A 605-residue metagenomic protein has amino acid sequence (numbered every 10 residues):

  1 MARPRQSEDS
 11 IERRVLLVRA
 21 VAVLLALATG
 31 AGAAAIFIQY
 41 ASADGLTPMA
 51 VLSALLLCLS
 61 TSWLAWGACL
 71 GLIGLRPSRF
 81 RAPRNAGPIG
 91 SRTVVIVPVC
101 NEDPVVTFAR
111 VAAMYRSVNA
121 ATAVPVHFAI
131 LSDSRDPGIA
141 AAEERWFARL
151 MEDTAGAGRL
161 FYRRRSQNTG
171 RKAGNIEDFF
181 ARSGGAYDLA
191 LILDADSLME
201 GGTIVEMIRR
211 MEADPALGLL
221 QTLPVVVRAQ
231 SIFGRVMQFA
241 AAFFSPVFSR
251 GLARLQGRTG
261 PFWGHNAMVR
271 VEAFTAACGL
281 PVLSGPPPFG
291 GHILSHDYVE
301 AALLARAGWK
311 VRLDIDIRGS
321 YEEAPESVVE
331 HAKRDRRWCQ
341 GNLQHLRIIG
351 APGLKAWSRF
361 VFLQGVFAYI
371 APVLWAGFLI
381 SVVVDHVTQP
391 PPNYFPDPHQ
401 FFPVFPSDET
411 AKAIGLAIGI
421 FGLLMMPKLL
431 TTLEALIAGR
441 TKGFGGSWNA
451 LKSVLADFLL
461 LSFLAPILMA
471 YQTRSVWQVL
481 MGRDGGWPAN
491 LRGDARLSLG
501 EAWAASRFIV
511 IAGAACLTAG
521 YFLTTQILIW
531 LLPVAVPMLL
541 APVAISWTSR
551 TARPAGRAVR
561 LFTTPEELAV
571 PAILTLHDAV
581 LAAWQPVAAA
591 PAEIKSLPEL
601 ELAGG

Functional and structural regions predicted by a protein language model:
M1-A26, Q39-V51, F80-G87, G257 (+1 more regions): Basic/Trp-rich segment in TM-proximal cytosolic loops or flexible interdomain/linker regions
A31-A41, L280-P281, P288-G291: N-terminal signal sequences
G32-Q39, W63-G71, V382, L424-T432 (+2 more regions): Alpha-helical transmembrane segments
A50-F80: Transmembrane alpha-helices and immediately adjacent membrane-cytoplasm interface residues in multi-pass integral
C69-G353: Internal catalytic domains of large membrane-associated glycosyltransferases
C69-N85, A438, S546-A558: Transmembrane-cytosolic junction motif
I89-L131, S462-R474, P571-G605: Acidic, Ser/Thr-rich low-complexity segments on the non-lumenal side of membrane proteins
L499-G605: C-terminal amphipathic alpha-helical interaction region
